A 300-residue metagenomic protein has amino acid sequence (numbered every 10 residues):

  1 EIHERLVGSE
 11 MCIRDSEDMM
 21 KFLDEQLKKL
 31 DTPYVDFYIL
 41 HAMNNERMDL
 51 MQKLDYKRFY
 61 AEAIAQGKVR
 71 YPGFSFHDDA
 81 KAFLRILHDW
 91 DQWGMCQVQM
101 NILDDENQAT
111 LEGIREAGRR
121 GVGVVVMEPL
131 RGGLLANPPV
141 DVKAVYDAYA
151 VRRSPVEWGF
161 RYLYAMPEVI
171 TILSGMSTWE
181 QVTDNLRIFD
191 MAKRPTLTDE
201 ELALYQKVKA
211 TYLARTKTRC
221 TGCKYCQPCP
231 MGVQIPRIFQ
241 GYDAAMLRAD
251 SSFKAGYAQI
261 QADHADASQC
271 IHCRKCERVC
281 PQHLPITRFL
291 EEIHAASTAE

Functional and structural regions predicted by a protein language model:
E1, E46-R47, C276: Alpha-solenoid ARM/HEAT helical repeat scaffolds used for protein-protein interactions
E1-G8, C12-I13: Single conserved hydrophobic/aromatic residue that forms the stacking wall/gate of nucleotide- or nucleobase-binding
H3-E4, Q66-Y71, C280: A generic structured-segment signal
R5-G8, D31, R274: A short glycine-leucine-enriched loop at secondary-structure breakpoints that most characteristically corresponds
G8, R70-G73, G175: Glycine-centered small-residue hotspots that permit tight backbone geometry or close packing
R14-L130, N137-A144, A150-V151, A165: Glycine/proline-rich, positively charged, aromatic-decorated active-site loop/lid region on the catalytic face
E62, E112-E300: Structured C-terminal cap/extension of enzyme domains
